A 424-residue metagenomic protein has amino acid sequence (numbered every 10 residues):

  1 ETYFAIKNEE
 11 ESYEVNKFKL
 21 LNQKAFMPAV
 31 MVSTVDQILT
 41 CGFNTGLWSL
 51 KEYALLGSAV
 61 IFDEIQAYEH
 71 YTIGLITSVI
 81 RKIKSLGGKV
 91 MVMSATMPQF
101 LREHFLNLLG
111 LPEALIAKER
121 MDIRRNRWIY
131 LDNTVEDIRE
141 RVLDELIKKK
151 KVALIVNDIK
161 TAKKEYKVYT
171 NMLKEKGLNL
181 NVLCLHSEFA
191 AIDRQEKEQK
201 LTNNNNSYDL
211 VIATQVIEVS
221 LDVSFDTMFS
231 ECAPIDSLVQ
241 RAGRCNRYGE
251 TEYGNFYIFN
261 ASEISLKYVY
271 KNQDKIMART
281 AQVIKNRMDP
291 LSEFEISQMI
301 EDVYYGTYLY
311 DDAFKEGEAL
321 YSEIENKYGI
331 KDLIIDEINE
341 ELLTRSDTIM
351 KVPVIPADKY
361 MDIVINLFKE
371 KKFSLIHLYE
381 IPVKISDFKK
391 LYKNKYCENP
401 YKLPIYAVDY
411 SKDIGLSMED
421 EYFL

Functional and structural regions predicted by a protein language model:
E1-C41: Inter-Walker segment of RecA-like/P-loop motor cores
E1-N8, I159-K160, V182-E196, I212-E218: Conserved helicase motor
K24-M27, N44-V60, Y208: Short basic/glycine-enriched coil/helix segment immediately N-terminal to the Walker B
S49-A59, I65-E119: Post-DEXD/H (motif II) to motif III coupling segment of the RecA-like Helicase ATP-binding lobe
Q99-K148: Interdomain hinge/linker at the junction between the two RecA-like core domains of SF2 helicases
E145-T170, C184: Conserved strand-helix element at the start of the C-terminal RecA-like helicase core
E188-A191, S207-L266: Conserved RecA-like helicase motor core of SF1/SF2 enzymes
F225, A242, Y248-L424: C-terminal accessory region of SF2 helicases/translocases
